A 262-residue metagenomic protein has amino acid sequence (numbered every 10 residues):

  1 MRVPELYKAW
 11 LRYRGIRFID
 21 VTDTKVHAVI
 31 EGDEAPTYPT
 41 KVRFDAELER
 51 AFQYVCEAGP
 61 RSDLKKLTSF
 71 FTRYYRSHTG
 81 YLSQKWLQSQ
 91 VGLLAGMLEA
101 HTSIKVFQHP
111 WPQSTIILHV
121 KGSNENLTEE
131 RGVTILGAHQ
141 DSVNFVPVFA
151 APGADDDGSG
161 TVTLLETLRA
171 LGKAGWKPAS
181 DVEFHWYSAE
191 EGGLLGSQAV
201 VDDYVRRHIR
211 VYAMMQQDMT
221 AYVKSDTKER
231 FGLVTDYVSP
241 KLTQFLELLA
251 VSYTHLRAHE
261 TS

Functional and structural regions predicted by a protein language model:
M1-D23: N-terminal accessory interaction module
T22-S77: N-terminal hydrophobic or amphipathic helices/low-complexity stretches enriched in small/hydrophobic/Pro/Gly
V42, Y54-R61, Y74-K85, A154-V162 (+2 more regions): Soluble non-cytosolic domains of exported or imported proteins
A46-V55, S69-T79, I104-V106, V148-D157 (+1 more regions): Second-shell loop/turn segments in exported
G59-S123: A non-catalytic alpha/beta surface segment that caps or lines the substrate-entry region of metallo-dependent hydrolase
R73-Y75, H109-P112, G122-N124, Q140-N144 (+2 more regions): Solvent-exposed loop/turn segments at secondary-structure junctions within structured extracellular/periplasmic domains
P112-T115, V148-K241: Acidic/histidine-rich catalytic neighborhood of metal-dependent amide-processing enzymes
T254-T261: Conserved small/polar residues in nucleotide/adenosyl-binding loops
